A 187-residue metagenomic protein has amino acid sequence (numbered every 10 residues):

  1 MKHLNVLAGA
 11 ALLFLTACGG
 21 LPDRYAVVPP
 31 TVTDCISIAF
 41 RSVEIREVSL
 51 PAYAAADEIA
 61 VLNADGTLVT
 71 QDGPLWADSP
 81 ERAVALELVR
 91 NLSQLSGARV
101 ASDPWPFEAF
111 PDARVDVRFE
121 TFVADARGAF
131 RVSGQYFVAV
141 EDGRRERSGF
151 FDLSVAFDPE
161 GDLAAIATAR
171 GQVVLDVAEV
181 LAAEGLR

Functional and structural regions predicted by a protein language model:
M1-T16: Sec-dependent bacterial lipoprotein signal peptides
C18-P80, R187: A structural "domain/chain start" motif
G19-I36, L95-R144, P159: Surface-exposed short loop/turn segments
S42-V48, A60, R114-R118, R131-F137 (+1 more regions): Soluble periplasmic/extracytoplasmic beta-strand elements of cell-envelope proteins
L68-A77, G143-A183: Short secondary-structure boundary motifs at beta->alpha junctions and helix caps
T70-V100: Mid-chain, structured segments of secreted extracytoplasmic proteins
V89, S93-G97, A178, A182-R187: Sec-exported extracytoplasmic/periplasmic mature domains
